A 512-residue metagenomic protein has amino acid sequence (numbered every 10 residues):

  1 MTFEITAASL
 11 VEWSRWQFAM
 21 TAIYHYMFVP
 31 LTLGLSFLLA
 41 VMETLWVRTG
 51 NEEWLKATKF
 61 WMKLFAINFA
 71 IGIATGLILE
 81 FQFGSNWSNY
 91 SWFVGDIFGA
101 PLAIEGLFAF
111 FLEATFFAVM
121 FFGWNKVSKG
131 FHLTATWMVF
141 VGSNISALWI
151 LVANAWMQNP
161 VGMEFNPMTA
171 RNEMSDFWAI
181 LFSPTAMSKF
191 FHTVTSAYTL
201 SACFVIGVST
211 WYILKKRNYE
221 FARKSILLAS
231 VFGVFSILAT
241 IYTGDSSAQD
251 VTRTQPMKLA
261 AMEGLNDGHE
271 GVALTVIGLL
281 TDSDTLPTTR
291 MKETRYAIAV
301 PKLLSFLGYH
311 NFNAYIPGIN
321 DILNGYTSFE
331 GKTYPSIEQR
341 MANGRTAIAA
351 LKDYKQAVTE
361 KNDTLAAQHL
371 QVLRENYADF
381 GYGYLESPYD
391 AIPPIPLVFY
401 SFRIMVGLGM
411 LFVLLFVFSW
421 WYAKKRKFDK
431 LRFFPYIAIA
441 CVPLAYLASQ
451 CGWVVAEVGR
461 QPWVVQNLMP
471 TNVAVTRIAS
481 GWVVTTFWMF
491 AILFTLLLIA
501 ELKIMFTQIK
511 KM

Functional and structural regions predicted by a protein language model:
M1-I23, G50-A57, F81-A103, A155-F191 (+6 more regions): Membrane-interface interhelical loops and short amphipathic "cap" helices that link adjacent transmembrane segments
T2-R48, K56-F60, F65-G72: N-terminal signal-anchor module of multipass membrane proteins
T49-A70, F93-G99, A103, G123-V141 (+2 more regions): Membrane-interfacial loop-to-helix junctions in multi-pass inner-membrane proteins
A66-T75, W137-P160, G233-G244, A357-T359 (+1 more regions): Hydrophobic alpha-helical membrane-insertion segments
N68-M138, A155, V458-P462: Membrane-interface helix-loop-helix modules in multi-pass inner-membrane proteins
F117-K126, F131-W137, L148-M157, F177 (+1 more regions): Internal alpha-helical transmembrane segments
A153, F235-P335, Q339-R345: Aromatic-rich transmembrane-lumenal/periplasmic boundary elements in polytopic membrane proteins
E386, D390-W453, V484-Q508: C-terminal substrate/ligand-recognition segments
